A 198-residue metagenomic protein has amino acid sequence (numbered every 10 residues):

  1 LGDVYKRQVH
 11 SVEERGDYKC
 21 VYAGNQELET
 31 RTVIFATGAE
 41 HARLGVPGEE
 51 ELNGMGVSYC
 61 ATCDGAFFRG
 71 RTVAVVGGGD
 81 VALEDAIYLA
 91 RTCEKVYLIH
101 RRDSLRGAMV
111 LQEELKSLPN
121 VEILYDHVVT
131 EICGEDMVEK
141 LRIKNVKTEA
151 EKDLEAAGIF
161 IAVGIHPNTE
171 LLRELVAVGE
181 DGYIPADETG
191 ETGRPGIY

Functional and structural regions predicted by a protein language model:
L1-Y5: Short, small-residue-biased leader/transition segments that mark boundaries at the very start of proteins
K6-Y22, E27-T30, F35, R91-E188: A Rossmann-like FAD-binding core segment of flavoenzymes
T30-R31, G54, G70, A156 (+1 more regions): Active-site acidic short loop of glycosyltransferases
E40, G45, E50-F67, V163-Y198: FAD-site-proximal beta/loop scaffold in flavoenzymes
T72-A74: Beta1/beta-strand and adjacent pyrophosphate-binding region of the FAD-binding site in flavoprotein oxidoreductases
G77-G79: Glycine-rich Rossmann-fold phosphate-binding loop(s) that bind the pyrophosphate of adenine dinucleotide cofactors
A82: N-terminal Rossmann-fold NAD(P) dinucleotide-binding loop
